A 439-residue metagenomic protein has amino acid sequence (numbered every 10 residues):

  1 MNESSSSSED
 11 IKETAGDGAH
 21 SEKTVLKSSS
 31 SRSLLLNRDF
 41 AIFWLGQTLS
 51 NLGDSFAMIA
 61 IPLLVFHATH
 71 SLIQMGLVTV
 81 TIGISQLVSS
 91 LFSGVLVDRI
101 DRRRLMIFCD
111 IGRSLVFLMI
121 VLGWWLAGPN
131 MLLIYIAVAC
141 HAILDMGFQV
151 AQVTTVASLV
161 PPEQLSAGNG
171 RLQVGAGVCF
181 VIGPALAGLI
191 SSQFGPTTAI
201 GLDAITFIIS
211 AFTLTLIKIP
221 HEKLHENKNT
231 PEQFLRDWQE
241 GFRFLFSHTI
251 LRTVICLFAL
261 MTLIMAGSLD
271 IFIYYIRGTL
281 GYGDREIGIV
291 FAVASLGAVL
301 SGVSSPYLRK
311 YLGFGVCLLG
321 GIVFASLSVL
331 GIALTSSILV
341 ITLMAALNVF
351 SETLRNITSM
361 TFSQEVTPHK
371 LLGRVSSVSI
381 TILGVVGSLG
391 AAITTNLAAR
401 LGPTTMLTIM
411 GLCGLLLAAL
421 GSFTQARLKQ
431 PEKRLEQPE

Functional and structural regions predicted by a protein language model:
M1-E439: Alpha-helical transmembrane-bundle signature of multi-pass membrane transport and export proteins
